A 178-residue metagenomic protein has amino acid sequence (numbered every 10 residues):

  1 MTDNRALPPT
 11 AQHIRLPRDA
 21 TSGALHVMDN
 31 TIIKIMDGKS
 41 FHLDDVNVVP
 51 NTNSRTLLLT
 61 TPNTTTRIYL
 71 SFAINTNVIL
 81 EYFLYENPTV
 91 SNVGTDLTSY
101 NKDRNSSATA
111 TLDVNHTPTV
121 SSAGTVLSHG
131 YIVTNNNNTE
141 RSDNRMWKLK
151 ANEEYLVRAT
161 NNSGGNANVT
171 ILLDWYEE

Functional and structural regions predicted by a protein language model:
M1-H13, D19-T21, N30-E178: Beta-strand-centric surfaces of beta-sandwich/beta-rich domains
